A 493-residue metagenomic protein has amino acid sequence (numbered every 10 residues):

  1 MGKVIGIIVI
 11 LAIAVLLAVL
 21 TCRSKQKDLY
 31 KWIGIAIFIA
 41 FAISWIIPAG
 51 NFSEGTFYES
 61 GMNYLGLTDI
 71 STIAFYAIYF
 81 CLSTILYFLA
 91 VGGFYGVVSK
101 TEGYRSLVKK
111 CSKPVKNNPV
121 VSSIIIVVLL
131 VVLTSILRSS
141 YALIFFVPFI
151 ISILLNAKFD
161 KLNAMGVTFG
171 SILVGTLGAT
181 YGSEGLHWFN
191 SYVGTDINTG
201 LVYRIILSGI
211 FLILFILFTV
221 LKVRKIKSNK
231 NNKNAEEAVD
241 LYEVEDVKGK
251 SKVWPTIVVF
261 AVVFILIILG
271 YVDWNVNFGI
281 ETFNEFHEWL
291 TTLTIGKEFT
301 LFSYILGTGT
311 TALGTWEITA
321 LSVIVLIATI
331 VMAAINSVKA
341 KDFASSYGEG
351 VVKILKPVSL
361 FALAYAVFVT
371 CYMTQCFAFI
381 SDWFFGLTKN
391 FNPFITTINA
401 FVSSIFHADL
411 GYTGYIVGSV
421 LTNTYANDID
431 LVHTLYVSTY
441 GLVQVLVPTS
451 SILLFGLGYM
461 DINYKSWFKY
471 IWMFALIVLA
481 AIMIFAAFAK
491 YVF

Functional and structural regions predicted by a protein language model:
G2-I39, E54-F57, V202-D342, Y459 (+2 more regions): Long, contiguous bundles of hydrophobic transmembrane helices that form the permeation core of multi-pass
K3, I78-I85, S112-I125, A157-N163 (+5 more regions): Membrane-interfacial loop-to-helix junctions in multi-pass transporters
Y30-I46, Y58-R105, G307-C376, F401-V402: Core transmembrane alpha-helical segments of multi-pass membrane transporters/permeases
I47-G50, S99-Y104, L133-Y141, G185 (+5 more regions): Transmembrane helix-loop junctions in multi-pass membrane proteins
L89, N117-F149, V358-T374, F385-T424 (+1 more regions): Hydrophobic alpha-helical transmembrane segments of multi-pass integral membrane proteins, predominantly secondary
G92, V131-F145, A157-Y203, L214-V220 (+3 more regions): Alpha-helical transmembrane segments and, especially, the helix-loop junctions at the ends of these helices
T101-K116, Y192, K227-D240, D342-S346 (+3 more regions): Flexible loop linkers connecting adjacent transmembrane helices in multi-pass alpha-helical membrane transporters
P114, V351-I354, G458-I477: Interfacial loop-to-transmembrane junctions
